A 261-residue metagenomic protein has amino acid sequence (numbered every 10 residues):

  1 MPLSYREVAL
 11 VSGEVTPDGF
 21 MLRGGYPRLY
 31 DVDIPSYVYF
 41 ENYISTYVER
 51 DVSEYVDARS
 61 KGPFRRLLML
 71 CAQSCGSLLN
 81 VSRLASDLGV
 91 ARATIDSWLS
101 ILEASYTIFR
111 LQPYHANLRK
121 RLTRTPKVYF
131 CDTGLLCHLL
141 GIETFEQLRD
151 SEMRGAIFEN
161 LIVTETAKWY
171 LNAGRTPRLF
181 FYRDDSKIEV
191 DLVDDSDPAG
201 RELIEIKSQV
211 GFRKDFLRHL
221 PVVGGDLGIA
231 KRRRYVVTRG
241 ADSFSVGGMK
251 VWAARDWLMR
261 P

Functional and structural regions predicted by a protein language model:
M1-N80, E103, T107: Interdomain motor-coupling "hinge/lid" segment immediately C-terminal to the ATP-binding subdomain of NTP-driven enzymes
D18, G76, S100, K127-V128 (+1 more regions): A residue-level structural signature of the nucleotidyltransferase/glycosyltransferase Rossmann-like core
S36, F40, I44, S60 (+3 more regions): Hydrophobic (often cysteine-bearing) scaffold residues that line and stabilize catalytic clefts of nucleotide/cofactor
L78, S82-L88: A short alpha-helical element within helix-turn-helix/winged-helix DNA-binding domains across DNA-binding proteins
V90-A104: Short amphipathic alpha-helical interaction segments
Y106, Q112-P261: A cross-kingdom feature that marks ATP-driven nucleic-acid transaction machinery
